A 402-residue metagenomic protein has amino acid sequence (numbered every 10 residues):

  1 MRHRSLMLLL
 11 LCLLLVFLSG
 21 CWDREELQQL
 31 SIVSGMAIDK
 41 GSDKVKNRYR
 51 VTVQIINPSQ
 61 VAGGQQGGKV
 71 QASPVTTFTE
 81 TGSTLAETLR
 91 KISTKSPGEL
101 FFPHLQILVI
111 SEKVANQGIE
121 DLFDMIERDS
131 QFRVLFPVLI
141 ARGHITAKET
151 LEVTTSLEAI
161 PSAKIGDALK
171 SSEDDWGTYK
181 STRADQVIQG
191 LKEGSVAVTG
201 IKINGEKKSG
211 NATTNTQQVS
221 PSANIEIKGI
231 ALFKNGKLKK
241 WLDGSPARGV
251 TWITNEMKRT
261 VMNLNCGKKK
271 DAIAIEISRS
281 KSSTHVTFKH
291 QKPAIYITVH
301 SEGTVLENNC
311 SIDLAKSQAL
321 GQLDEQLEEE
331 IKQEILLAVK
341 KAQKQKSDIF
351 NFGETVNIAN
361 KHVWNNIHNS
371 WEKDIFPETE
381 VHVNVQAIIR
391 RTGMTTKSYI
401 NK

Functional and structural regions predicted by a protein language model:
M1-S19: Sec-dependent bacterial lipoprotein signal peptides
G20-K402: A glycine-rich, acidic short-motif signal
